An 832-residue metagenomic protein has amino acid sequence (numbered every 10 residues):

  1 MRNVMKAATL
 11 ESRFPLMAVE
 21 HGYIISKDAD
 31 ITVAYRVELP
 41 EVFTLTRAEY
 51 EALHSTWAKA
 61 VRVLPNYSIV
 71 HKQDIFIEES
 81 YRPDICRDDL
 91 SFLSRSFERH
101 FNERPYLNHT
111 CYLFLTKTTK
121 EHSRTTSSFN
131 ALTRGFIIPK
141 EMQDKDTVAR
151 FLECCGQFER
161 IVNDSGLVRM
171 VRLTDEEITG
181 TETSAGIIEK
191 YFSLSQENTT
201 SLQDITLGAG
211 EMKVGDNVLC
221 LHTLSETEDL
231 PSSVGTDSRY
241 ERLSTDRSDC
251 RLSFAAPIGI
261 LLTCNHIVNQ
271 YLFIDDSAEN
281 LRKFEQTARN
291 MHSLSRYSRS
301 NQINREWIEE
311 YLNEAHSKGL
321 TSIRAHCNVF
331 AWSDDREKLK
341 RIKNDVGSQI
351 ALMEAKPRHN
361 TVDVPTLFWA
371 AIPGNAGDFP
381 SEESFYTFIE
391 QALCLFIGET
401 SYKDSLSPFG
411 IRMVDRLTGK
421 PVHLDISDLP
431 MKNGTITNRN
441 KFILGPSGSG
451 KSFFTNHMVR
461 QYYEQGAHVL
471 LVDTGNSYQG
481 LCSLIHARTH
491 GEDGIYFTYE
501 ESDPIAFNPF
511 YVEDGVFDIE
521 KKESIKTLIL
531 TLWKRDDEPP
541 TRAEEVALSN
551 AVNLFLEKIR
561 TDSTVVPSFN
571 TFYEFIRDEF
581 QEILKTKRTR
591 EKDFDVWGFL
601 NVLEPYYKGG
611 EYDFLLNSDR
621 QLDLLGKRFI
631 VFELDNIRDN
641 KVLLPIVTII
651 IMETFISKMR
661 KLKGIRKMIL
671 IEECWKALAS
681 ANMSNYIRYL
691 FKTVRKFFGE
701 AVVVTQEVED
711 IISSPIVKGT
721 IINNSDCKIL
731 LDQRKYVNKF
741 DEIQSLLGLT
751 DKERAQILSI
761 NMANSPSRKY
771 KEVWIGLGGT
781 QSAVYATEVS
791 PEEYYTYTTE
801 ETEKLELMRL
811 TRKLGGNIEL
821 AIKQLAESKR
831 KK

Functional and structural regions predicted by a protein language model:
M1-E399: Extended, folded cores of ATP/NTP-driven motor/assembly subunits in large transport and secretion machines
Y23-A29, N102-L107, S317-S322, V414-R416 (+3 more regions): Short glycine/proline-enriched loop/turn "hinge" motifs that connect secondary-structure elements and lie
I31, H109-C111, H468, R628 (+1 more regions): The start of beta-strands in P-loop NTPase/AAA+ ATPase cores
R47, E51-V63, L262-T263, A355-K356 (+9 more regions): P-loop NTPase motor domains
I85-L90, S127-L132, G374-G377, L484-T489 (+5 more regions): Short secondary-structure boundary/capping segments
H100, D514-T571, P715-K832: P-loop NTPase motor core of the ASCE superfamily
L132-I161, M353, G445-G450, T796-A821: Short, cationic low-complexity segments
S427-S449, F453-Q461, V469-Q479, I495-D503 (+2 more regions): Conserved P-loop NTPase motor cores
